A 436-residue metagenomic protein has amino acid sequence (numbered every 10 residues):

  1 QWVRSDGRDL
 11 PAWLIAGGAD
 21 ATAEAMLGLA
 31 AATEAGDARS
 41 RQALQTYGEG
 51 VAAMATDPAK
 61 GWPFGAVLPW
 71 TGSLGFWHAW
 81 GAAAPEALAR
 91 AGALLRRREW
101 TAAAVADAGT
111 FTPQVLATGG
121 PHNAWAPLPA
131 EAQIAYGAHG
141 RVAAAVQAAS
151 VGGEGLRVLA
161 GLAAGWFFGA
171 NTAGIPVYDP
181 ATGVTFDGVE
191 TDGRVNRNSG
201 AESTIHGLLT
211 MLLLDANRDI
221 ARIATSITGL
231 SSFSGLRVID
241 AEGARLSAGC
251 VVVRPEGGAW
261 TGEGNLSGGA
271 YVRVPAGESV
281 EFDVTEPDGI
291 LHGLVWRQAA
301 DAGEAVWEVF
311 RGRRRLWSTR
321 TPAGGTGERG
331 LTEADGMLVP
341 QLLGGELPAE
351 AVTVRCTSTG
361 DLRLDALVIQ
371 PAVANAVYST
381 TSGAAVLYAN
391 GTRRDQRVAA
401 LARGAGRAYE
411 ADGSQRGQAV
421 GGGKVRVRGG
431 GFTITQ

Functional and structural regions predicted by a protein language model:
Q1-G289, V295-T435: Glycan-recognition and catalytic cores of secretory/periplasmic carbohydrate-active enzymes
